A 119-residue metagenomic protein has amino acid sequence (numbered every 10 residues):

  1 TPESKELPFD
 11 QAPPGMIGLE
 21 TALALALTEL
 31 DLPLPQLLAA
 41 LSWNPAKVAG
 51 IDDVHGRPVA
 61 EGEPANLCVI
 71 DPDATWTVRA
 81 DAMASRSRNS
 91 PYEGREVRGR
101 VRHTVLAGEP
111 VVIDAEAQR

Functional and structural regions predicted by a protein language model:
T1-A74: His/Asp/Glu-enriched, well-ordered alpha-helical/loop segment that forms or immediately abuts the divalent-metal
S4-Q11, E61-R119: C-terminal cap of metal-dependent C-N hydrolases
